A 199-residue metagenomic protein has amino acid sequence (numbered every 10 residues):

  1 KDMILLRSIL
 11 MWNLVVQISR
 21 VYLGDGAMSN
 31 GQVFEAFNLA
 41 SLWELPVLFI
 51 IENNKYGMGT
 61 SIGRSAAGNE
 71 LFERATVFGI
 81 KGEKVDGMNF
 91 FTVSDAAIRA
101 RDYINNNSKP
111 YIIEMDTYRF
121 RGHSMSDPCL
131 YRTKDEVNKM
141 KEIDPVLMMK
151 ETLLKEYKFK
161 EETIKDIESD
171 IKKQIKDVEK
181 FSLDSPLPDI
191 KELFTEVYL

Functional and structural regions predicted by a protein language model:
K1-D184: Glycine-rich ThDP/TPP pyrophosphate-binding loop and its adjacent helix/strand module within ThDP-dependent enzymes
D184-L199: C-terminal intrinsically disordered, low-complexity extensions immediately downstream of enzyme catalytic cores
